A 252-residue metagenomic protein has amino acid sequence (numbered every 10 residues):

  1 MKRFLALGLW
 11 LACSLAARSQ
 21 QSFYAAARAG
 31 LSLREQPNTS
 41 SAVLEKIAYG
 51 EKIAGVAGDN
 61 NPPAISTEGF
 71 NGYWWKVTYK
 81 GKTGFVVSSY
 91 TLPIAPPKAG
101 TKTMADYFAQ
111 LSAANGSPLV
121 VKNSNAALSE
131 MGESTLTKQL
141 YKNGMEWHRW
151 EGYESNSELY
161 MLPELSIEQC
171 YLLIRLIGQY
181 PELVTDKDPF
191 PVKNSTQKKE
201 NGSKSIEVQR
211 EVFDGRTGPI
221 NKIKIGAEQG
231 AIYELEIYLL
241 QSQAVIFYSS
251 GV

Functional and structural regions predicted by a protein language model:
K2-G8: Sec-dependent signal peptide recognition, specifically the positively charged N-region followed immediately by
W10-R18: Hydrophobic h-region of N-terminal signal peptides that target proteins for export in Gram-negative bacteria
R18-A25: Cleaved targeting-peptide boundary
S22, I47-Y90: SH3/SH3-like beta-barrel superfamily modules
R28-N38: Short, structured beta-strand/loop micro-motifs enriched in basic residues and often containing a Trp
A42-V43: Short, conserved secondary-structure segments in the cores of folded domains
G69-N125, T135, V208-G218, E228-A231 (+2 more regions): Boundary regions of SH3-family modules and the immediately adjacent low-complexity/disordered segments in eukaryotic
L140-R210: Mature extracytoplasmic domains of secretory-pathway proteins
